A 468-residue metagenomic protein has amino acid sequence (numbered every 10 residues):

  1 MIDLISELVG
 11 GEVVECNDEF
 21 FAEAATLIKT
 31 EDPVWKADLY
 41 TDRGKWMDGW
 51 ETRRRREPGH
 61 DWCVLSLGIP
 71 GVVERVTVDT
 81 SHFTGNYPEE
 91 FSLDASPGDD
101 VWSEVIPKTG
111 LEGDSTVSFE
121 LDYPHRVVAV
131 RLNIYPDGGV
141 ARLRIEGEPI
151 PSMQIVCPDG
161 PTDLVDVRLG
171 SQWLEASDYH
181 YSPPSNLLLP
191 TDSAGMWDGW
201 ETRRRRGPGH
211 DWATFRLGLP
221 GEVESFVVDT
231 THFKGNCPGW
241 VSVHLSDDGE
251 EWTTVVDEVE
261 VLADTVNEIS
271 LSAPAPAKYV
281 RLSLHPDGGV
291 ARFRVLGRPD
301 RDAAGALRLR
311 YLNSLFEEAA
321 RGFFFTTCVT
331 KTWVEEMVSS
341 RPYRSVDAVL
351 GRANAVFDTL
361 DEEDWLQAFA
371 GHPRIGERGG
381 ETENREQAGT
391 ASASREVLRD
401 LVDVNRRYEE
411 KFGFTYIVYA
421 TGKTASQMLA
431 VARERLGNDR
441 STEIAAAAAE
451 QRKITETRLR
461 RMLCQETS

Functional and structural regions predicted by a protein language model:
M1-E15, G139, E146, I150-S152 (+1 more regions): N-terminal leader/capping segments at the start of a protein or of a new domain
M1-S66, T84-N86, E148-G218, K234-N236 (+1 more regions): Disordered, acidic Ser/Thr/Pro-rich linker "stalks" and the adjacent N-terminal cap of the next globular domain
K45-L65, V72-D79, N86-A129, D198-T214 (+4 more regions): A cross-kingdom feature marking solvent-exposed beta-strand/loop segments within repeated, beta-rich binding/scaffold
D137-I155, D287-A304: Edge beta-strands of jelly-roll/beta-sandwich modules across compartments, strongly enriched in secreted/luminal
H210, K278, V334, F412-T415: Short, surface-exposed beta-edge/turn micro-motifs
A306-Y408, K453-T467: Aromatic-anchored, charged helix-turn/loop surface patch used as a conserved interaction hotspot
A393-E466: C-terminal non-catalytic interaction appendages of large macromolecular assemblies
